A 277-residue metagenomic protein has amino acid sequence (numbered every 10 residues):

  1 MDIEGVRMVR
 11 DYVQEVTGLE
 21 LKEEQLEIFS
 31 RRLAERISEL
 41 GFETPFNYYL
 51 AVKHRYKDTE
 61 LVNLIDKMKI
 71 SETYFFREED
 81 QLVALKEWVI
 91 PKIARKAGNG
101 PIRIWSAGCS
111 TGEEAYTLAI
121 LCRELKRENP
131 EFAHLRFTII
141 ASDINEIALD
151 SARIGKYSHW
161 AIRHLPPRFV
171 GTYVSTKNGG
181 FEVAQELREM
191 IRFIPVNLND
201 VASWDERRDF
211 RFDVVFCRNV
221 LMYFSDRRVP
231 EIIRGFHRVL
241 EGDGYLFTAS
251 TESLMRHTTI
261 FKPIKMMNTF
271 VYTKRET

Functional and structural regions predicted by a protein language model:
D2-W105: Conserved AdoMet
K92-G98, E124-F132: Alpha-helix termini
G100-G112, I140: Conserved class I S-adenosyl-L-methionine
A107, E128-F216, V220-R228, L254 (+1 more regions): Extended basic-aromatic, gly/pro-enriched interface segments that bind polyanionic ligands
P230-G242: A short glycine-rich, Lys/Arg-flanked "PGG" loop and its adjoining helix->strand segment in the class I
G242-S250: Conserved beta-strand signature within the Rossmann-like core of class I S-adenosyl-L-methionine
H257-T277: Core SAM-dependent methyltransferase catalytic element
